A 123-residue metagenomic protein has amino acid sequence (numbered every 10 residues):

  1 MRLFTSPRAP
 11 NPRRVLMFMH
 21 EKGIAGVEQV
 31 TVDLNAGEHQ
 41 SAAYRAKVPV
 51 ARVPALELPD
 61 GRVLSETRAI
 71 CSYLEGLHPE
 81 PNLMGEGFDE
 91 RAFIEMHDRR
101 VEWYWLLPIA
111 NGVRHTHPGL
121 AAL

Functional and structural regions predicted by a protein language model:
M1-L123: GST-like domain detector, emphasizing the conserved glutathione-binding G-site in the N-terminal thioredoxin-like
